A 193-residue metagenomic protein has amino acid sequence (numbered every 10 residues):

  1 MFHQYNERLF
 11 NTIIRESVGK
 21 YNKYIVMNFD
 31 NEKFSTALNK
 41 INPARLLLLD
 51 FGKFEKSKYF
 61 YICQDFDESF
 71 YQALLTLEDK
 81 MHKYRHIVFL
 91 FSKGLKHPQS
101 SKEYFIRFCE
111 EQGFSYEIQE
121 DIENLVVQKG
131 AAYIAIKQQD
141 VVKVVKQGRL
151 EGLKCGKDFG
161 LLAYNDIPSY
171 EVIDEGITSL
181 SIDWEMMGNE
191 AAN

Functional and structural regions predicted by a protein language model:
M1-Q72, A132-Y133, Q139, K143: Alpha-helical recognition/docking segments in bacterial nutrient-uptake and carbohydrate-utilization systems
F2-R8, S92-K93, Q119-L125, I134: Short beta->alpha junction loops
A37-P43, M81-H82, E151-C155: Short, conserved loop/helix-junction motifs that constitute active-site signature segments in enzyme catalytic cores
F51, S92, Y164: Cofactor-binding loop segments of dinucleotide-utilizing enzymes, especially the Rossmann-like FAD- and NAD(P)+-binding
G52-V88, V141, L180-N193: Hydrophobic alpha-helical segments within soluble ligand-binding/sensing domains
Y71-Q112: An alpha-beta-alpha
C109-S115, L150-C155: Short helix-capping segments at alpha-helix termini
V127-A132, Q139-N193: Flexible loop/turn connectors
